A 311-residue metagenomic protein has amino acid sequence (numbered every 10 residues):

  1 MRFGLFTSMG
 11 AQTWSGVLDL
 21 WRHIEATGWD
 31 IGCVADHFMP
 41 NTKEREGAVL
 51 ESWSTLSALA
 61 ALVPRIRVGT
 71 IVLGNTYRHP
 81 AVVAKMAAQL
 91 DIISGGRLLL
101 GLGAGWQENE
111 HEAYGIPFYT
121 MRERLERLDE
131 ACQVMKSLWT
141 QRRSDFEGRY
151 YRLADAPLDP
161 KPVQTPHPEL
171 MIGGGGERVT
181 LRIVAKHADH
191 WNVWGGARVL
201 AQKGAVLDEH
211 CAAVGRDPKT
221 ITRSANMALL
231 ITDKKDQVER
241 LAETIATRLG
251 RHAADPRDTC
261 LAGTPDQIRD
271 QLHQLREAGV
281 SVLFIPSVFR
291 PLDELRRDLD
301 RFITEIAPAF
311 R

Functional and structural regions predicted by a protein language model:
M1-R311: Active-site-adjacent structural elements that line small-molecule/cofactor binding pockets in enzymes
